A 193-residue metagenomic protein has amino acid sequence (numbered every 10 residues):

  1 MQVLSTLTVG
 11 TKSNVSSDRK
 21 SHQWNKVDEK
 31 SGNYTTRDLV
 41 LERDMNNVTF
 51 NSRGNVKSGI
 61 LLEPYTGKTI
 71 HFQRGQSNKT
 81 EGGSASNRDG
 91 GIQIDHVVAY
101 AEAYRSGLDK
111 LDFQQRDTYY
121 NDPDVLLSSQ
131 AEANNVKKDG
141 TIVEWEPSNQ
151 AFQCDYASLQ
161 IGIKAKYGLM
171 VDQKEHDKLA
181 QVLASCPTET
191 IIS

Functional and structural regions predicted by a protein language model:
M1-T6, G10-K12: Short helix-coil boundary/hinge micro-motifs
Q2-V3, T36, V40, D155 (+1 more regions): Exposed alpha-helical structural elements
G10-S129, N134-K138: Betabetaalpha-Me/HNH-type nuclease active-site subdomain
V136-S193: C-terminal, well-folded lobe of enzymatic/effector domains
